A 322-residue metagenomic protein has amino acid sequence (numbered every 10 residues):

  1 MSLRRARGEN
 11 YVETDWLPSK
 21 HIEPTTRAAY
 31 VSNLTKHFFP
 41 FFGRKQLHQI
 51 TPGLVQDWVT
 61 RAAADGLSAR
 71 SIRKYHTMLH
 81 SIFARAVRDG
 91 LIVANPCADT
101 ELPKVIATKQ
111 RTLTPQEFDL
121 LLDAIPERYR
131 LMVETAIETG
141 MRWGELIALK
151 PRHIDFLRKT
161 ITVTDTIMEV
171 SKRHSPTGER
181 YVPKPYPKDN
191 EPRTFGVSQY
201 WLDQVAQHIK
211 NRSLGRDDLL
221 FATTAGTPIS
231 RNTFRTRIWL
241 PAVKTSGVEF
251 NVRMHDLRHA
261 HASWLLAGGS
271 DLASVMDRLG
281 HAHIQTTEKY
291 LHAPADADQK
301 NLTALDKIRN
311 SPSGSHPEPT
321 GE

Functional and structural regions predicted by a protein language model:
M1-Q56, Q207-L220, N310-S313: N-terminal DNA-binding module of tyrosine recombinases/phage integrases
R4, T26, Y30, T51 (+9 more regions): Hydrophobic (often cysteine-bearing) scaffold residues that line and stabilize catalytic clefts of nucleotide/cofactor
N33-H37, R44-T100, R142-G144: N-terminal DNA-binding recognition helix of tyrosine site-specific recombinases/integrases
D65, D119-R130, T139, F195 (+5 more regions): Short, basic (Lys/Arg/His-rich) helix/loop patches that form interaction surfaces in the mid-to-C-terminal regions
A69, R73-Y75, R88, I92-L149 (+7 more regions): Basic, Lys/Arg- and aromatic-enriched nucleic-acid-binding interface segment
A94, H153-T160, E249-F250, S270-L291: Short, polar N-cap/turn motifs at the start of nucleic acid-interacting alpha helices
R158, I167-W201, N211, T223-T227 (+2 more regions): C-terminal secondary-structure termini that scaffold catalytic or DNA-interacting sites
I167, L202, A260, L279-A304: Catalytic-site neighborhood detector that most strongly recognizes the C-terminal catalytic loop/helix of tyrosine
